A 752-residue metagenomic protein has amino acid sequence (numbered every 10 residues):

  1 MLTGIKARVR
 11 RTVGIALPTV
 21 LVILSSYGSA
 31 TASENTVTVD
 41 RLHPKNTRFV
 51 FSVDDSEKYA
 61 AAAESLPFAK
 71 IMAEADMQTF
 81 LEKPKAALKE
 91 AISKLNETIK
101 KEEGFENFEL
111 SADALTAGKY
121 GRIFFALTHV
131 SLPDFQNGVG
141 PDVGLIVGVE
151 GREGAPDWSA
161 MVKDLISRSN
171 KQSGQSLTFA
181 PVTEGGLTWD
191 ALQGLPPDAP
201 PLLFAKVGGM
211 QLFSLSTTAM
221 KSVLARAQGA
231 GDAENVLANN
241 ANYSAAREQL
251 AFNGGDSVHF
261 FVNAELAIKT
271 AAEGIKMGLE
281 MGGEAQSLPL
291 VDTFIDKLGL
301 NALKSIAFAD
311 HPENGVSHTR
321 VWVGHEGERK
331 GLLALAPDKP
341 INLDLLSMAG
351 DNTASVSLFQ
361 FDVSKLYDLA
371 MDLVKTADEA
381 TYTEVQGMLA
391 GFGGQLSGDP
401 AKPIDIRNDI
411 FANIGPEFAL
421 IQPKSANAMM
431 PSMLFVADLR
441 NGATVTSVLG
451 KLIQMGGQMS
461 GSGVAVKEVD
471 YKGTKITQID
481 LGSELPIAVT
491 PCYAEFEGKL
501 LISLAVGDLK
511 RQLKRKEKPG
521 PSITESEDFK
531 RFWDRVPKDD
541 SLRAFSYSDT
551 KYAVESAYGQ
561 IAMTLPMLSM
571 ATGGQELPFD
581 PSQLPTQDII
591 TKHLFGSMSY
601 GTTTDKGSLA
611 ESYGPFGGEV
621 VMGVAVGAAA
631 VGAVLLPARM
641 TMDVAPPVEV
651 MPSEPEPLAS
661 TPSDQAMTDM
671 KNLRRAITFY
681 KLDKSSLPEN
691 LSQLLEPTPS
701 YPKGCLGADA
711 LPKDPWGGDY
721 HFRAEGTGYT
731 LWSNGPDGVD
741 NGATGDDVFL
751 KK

Functional and structural regions predicted by a protein language model:
M1-R11: N-terminal secretory signal peptides that target proteins for export/translocation
I15-S26: Bacterial N-terminal signal peptides
A32-P197, A241-A307, R320-M430, T446-A465 (+1 more regions): Structural boundary/hinge residues at secondary-structure and domain interfaces
V39, F124-N137, P200-V207, F418-S425 (+3 more regions): Short, surface-exposed beta-strand/loop micro-motifs that present aromatic residues
A199-G278, G482-Q575: A conserved glycine-rich beta-strand in the N-terminal activation segment of trypsin-fold
E265-L290, V506-G507, R515-E654: Long, C-terminal catalytic modules of enzymes
V648-A708: Conserved hydrophobic/amphipathic alpha-helical signal-anchor segments
S692-K752: Periplasmic/extracellular, small/polar-rich flexible segments of pilin-like filament-forming proteins
